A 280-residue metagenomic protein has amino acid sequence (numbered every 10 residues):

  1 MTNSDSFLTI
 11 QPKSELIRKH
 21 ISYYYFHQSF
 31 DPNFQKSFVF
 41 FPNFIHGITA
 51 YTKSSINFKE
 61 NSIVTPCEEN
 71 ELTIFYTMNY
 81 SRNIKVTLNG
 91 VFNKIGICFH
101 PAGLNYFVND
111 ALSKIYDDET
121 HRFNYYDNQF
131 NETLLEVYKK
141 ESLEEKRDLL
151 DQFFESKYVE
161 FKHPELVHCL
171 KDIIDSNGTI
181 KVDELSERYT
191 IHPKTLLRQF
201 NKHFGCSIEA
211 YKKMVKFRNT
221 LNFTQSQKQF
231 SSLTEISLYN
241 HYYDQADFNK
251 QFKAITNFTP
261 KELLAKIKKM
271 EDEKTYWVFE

Functional and structural regions predicted by a protein language model:
M1-V167, I174-N177, V182-D183, Y189-P193 (+5 more regions): Alpha-helical bundle regulatory/interaction domains
Q28-S29, V215, L221, A246: Generic alpha-helical secondary structure signal
C169-I173, F217-T220: Short alpha-helical "packing" element that flanks the helix-turn-helix/winged-helix DNA-binding module
D183, E187-T190, K194-R198, K202-F204 (+1 more regions): Internal metal/ion-chelating core segments
F200, S207-T224, Q251, I255-K268: Alpha-helical DNA-contacting segments of helix-turn-helix folds
